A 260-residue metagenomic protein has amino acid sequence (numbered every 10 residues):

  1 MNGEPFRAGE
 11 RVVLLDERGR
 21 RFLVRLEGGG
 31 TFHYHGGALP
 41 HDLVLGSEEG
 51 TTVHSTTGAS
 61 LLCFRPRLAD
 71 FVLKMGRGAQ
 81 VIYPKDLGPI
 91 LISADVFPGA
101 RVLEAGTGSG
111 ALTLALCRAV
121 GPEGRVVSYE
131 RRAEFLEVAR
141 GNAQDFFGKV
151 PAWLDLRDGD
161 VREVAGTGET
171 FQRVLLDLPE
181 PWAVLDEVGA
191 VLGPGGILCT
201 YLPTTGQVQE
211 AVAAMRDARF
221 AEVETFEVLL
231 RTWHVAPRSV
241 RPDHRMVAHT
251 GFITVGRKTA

Functional and structural regions predicted by a protein language model:
M1-R65: N-terminal auxiliary segments of SAM/dcSAM-dependent transferases
G3-E4, K74-L87: Conserved SAM-binding loop and adjacent beta-strand
I92-F97, A119, F147-G148, A165 (+1 more regions): Glycine-rich helix-loop-beta junction characteristic of Rossmann-like nucleotide cofactor-binding loops
F97-G108: Conserved class I S-adenosyl-L-methionine
S109-P122, A190: Conserved SAM-binding loop of SAM-dependent methyltransferases across substrates and taxa, primarily the Class I
E123-V127: Short beta-strand element of Class I
Y129-L176, P181: S-adenosyl-L-methionine
L185-F252: C-terminal substrate-binding/active-site "lid" region of AdoMet-derived donor-dependent transferases
